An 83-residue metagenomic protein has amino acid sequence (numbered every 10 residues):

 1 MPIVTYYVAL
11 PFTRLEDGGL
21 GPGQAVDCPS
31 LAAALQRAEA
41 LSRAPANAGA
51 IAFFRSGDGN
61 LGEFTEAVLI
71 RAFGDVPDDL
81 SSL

Functional and structural regions predicted by a protein language model:
M1-P22: Short aromatic-glycine-(Arg/Gly/Cys) micro-motifs in beta-strand/loop hairpins
L10-P11, A32, P77: Generic alpha-helical secondary structure signal
F12-R14, A38-A40, S56: Intrinsically disordered, low-complexity boundary segments flanking structured domains
Q24-V26: Beta-strand-rich interaction surfaces with strong enrichment in secreted/lumenal proteins
C28-G49: A short, charged, amphipathic alpha-helix used as a generic interaction element across diverse proteins
S42-L83: Short, mixed-charge low-complexity intrinsically disordered segments
